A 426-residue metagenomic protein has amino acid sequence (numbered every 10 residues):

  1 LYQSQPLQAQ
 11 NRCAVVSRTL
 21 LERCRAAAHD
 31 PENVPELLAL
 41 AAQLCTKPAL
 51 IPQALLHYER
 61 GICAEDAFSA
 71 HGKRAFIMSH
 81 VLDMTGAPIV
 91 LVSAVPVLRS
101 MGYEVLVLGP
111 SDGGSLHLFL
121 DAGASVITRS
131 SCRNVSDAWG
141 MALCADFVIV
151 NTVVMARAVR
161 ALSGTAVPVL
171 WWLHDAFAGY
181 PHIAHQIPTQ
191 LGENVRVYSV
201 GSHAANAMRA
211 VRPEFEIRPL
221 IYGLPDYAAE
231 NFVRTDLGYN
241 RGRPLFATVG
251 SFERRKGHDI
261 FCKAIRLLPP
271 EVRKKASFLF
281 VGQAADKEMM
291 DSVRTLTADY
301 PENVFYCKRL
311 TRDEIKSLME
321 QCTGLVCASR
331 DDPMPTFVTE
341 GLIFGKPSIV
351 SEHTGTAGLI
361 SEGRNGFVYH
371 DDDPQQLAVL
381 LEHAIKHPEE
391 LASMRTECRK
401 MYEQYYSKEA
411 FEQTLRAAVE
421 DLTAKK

Functional and structural regions predicted by a protein language model:
G72-S79, N240-K256, C262-I265, L279: Conserved donor-binding/catalytic core segment of Leloir-type glycosyltransferases
T85-P96, P244, E253-L267, E288: A conserved mid-protein helix/loop that constitutes part of the nucleotide-sugar donor-binding site
L108, P347-V350: Short hydrophobic beta-strand element within catalytic cores of glycosyltransferases and related nucleotide-activated
G114-A122, L279-E302, E314: Short, structured helix-loop element that forms part of the nucleotide-activated donor/catalytic region
A142, R309-L310, S317-C322: Short alpha-helical donor nucleotide-sugar binding micro-motif in glycosyltransferases
R330: Aromatic "clamp/platform" in nucleotide-sugar-dependent glycosyltransferases that forms part of the donor/acceptor
E362-G363, F367-P374, H383-P388: Conserved acidic donor-binding segment of nucleotide-sugar-dependent glycosyltransferases
Q376, H383, E390-Y405: A short, well-ordered alpha-helix in the C-terminal region of glycosyltransferases
